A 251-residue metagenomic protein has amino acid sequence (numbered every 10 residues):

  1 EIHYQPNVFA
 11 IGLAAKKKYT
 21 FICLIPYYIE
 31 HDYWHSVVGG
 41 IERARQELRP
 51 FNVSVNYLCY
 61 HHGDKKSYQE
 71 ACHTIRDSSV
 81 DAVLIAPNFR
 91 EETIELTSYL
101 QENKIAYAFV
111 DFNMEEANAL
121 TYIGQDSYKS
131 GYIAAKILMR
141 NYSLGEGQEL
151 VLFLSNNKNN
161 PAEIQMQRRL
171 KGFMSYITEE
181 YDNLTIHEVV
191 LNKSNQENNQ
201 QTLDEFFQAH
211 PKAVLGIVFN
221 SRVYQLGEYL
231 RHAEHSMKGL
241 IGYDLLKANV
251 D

Functional and structural regions predicted by a protein language model:
I2-H31: N-terminal helix-turn-helix/winged-helix DNA-binding helices and compositionally similar short basic alpha-helical
I22-G39, C59, K65, K158 (+1 more regions): Extracytoplasmic "Venus flytrap"
I22-P26, V110, L152-S155, V218-F219: Short hydrophobic segments within beta-strands
I41, A134-E180, E188: An alpha-beta-alpha
R45-K65, L150-L152, M174-E197, L215: Short beta-strand elements in bilobed, periplasmic/extracellular small-molecule ligand-binding domains
I75, A82-Q101, F173, T185-V250: Hydrophobic alpha-helical
N88-K129, L246-D251: Flexible loop/hinge segments that line or gate small-molecule binding clefts
Y122-L150, N199-Q200, K247-D251: Hydrophobic alpha-helical segments within soluble ligand-binding/sensing domains
